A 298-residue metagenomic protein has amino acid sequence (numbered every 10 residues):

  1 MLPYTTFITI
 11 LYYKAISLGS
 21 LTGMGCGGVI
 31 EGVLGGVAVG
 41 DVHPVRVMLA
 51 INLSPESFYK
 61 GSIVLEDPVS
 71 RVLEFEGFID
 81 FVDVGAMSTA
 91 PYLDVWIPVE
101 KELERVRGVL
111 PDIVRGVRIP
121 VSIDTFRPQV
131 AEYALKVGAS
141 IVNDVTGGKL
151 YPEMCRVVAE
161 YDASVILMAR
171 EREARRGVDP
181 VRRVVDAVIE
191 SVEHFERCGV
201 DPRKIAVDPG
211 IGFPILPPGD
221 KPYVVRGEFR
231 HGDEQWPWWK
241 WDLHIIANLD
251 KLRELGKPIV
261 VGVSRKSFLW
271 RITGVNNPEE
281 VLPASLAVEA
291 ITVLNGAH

Functional and structural regions predicted by a protein language model:
L2-I8: Extreme N-terminal basic, low-complexity initiation segments that serve as generic localization/processing leaders
Y13, G19-P55, V275: N-terminal amphipathic alpha-helix/helix-capping segment at the start of soluble metabolic enzymes
C26, L34, S57-P68, P91-G108 (+3 more regions): Active-site-adjacent loop and "lid" segments of alpha/beta metabolic enzymes
H43-V47, I79-D80, V117-I119, A139-S140 (+4 more regions): Short, well-ordered coil/turn segments that N-cap beta-strands
A50-N52, D124, M168-A169, D208 (+1 more regions): Short beta-strand segments
I51, F78, V142, V207 (+1 more regions): Conserved, mostly hydrophobic/aromatic
S54, I63, V84-M87, V114-S122 (+5 more regions): Nucleotide and nucleotide-moiety/phosphate-recognizing core
V64-V137: Metal-dependent enolase-superfamily TIM-barrel catalytic cores that perform enediolate-based chemistry
